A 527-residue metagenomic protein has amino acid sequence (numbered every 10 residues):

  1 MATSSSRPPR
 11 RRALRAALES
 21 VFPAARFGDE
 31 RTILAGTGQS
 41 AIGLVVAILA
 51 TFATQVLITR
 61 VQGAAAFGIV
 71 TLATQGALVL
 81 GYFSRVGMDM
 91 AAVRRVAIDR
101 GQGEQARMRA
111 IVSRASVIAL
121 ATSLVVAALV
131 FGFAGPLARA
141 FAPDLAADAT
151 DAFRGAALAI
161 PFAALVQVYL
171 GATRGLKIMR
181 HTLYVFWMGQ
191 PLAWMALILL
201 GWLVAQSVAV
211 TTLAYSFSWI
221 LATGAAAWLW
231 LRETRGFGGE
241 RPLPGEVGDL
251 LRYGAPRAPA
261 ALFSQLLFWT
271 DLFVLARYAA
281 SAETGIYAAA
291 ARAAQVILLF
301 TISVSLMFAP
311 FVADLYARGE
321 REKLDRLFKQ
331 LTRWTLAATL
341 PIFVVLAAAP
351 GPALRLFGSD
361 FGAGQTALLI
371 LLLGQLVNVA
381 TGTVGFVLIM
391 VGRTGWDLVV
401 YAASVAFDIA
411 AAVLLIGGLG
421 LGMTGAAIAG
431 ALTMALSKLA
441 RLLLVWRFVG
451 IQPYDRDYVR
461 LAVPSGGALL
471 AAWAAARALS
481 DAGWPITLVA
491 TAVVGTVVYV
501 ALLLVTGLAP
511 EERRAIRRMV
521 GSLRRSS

Functional and structural regions predicted by a protein language model:
M1-A50, A73, A106, A110-S113 (+4 more regions): N-terminal membrane topogenesis motif
A2-T3, R7, D151-R154, S404-F407 (+1 more regions): Transmembrane alpha-helical segments of multi-pass transport proteins
P8-S20, R31-V93, I118, S123-F131 (+2 more regions): Signature of the first transmembrane helix
R12-I33, A205-A214, A226-F268, M307 (+5 more regions): Interhelical loop/hinge segments that connect adjacent transmembrane helices in multipass membrane
A35-F52, A214-W230, P244-D314, G374 (+2 more regions): Transmembrane helical elements of multi-pass membrane transporters/channels
A97-V117, I286-A402, M519: Specific pore-lining/lateral-gate transmembrane helices of multi-pass inner-membrane transport and insertion machines
F162-M188, L372-S404, V445-R447: Membrane-interface junctions at transmembrane-helix termini in multi-pass inner-membrane proteins
Y184-T234, A402-V413, G422-L444, T491-V498: Hydrophobic alpha-helical transmembrane segments
